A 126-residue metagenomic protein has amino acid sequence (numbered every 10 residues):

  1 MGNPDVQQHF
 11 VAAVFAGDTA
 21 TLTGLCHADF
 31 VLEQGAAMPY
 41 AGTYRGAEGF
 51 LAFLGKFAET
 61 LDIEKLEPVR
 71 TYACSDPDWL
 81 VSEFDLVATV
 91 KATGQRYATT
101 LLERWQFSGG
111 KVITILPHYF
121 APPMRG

Functional and structural regions predicted by a protein language model:
M1-D18: Short, aromatic-enriched amphipathic alpha-helices that serve as compact interaction elements
G2, V6, G49, Y97: Soluble or luminal CAZymes and related metallo-dependent hydrolases
Q8-V11, T23, L51, G55: Non-transmembrane alpha-helical segments in soluble domains of secreted/periplasmic/extracellular proteins
D18-E33: Short, well-ordered alpha-helical segments enriched in acidic and aromatic residues
V31-R45: A short gly/proline-enriched turn/hairpin at secondary-structure junctions
L51-G126: A beta-strand edge to alpha-helix "cap/lid" segment located at domain peripheries
